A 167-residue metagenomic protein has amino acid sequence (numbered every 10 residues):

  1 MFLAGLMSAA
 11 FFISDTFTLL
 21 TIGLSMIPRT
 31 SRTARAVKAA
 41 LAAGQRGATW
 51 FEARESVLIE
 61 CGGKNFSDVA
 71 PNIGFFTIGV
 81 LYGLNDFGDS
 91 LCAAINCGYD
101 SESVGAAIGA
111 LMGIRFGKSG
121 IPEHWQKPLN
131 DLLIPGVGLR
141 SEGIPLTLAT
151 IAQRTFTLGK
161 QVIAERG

Functional and structural regions predicted by a protein language model:
L3-A4, P71, F75-T157: Catalytic phosphate/nucleotide-handling subdomain of diverse soluble enzymes
A4-G98: Accessory "access/gating" subregions that flank catalytic or transport cores
E52-E55, E60, E102, E123 (+2 more regions): Glutamate identity and glutamate-enriched acidic tracts
G159, I163-G167: Bulky hydrophobic segments
